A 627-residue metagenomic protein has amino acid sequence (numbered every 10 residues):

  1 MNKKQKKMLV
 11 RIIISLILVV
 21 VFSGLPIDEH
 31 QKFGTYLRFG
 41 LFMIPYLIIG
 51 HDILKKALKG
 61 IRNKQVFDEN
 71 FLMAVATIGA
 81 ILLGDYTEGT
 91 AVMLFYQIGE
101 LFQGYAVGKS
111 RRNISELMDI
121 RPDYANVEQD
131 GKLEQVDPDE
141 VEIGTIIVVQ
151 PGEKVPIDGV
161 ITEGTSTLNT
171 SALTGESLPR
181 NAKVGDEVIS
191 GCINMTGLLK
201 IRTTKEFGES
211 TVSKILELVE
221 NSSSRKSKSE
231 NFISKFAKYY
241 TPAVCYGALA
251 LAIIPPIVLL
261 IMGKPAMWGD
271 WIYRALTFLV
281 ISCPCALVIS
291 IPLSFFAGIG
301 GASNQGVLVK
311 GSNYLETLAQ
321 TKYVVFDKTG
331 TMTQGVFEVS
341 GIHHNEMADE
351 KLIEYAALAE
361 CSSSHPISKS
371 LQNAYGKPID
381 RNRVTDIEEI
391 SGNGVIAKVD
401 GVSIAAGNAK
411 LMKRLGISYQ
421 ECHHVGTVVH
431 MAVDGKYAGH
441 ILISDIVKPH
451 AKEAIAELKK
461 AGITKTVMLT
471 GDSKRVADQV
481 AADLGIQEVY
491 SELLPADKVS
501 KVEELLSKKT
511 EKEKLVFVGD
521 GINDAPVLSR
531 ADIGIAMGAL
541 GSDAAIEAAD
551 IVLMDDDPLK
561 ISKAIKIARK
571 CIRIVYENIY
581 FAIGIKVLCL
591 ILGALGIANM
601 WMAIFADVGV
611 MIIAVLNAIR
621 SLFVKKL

Functional and structural regions predicted by a protein language model:
M1-I14, Y240: N-terminal membrane topogenic signal
I13-I17, N231-M262, R274-F295, Y576-F605: Bilayer-spanning, highly hydrophobic alpha-helical transmembrane segments
F22-R38: Short, hydrophobic transmembrane alpha-helix segments
F42-E128, E140-E142, I146-I147, K154 (+5 more regions): Actuator/coupling domain of P-type ATPases
L72-A74, L173, Y273, C283-A359 (+2 more regions): Conserved catalytic phosphorylation-site environment of P-type ATPases
G247, K509-K512, A549, M554-L627: Membrane-embedded transport module
V339-K465, K474, I486-V502: P-type ATPase nucleotide-binding
G401, T427, V433-E577, I585: Conserved ATP-binding TGD loop and adjacent catalytic N/P-domain core of P-type ATPases
